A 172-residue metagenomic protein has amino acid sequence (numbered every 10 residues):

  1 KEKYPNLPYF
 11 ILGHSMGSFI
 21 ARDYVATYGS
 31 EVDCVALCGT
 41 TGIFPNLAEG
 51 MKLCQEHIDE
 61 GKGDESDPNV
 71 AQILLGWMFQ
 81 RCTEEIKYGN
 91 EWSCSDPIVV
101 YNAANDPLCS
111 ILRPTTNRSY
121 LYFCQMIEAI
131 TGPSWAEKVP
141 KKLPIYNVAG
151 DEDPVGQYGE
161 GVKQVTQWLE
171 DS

Functional and structural regions predicted by a protein language model:
Y4-S15: Alpha/beta-hydrolase fold nucleophile elbow
G13-D23: Glycine-rich nucleophile elbow surrounding the catalytic serine of serine-hydrolase chemistry
D23-P114: Alpha/beta-hydrolase-fold enzymes
P114-A136: Active-site nucleophile elbow and catalytic-triad environment of alpha/beta-hydrolase enzymes
V139-I145: Short, proline-enriched alpha-helix->beta-strand connector loops that line the catalytic pocket of alpha/beta-hydrolase
N147-A149: Short beta-strand/loop motif that positions the catalytic acidic residue of the alpha/beta-hydrolase fold
P154-Q164: Conserved alpha/beta-hydrolase "acid-adjacent" motif
Q167-S172: Catalytic histidine neighborhood in serine/cysteine hydrolases with alpha/beta-hydrolase-type architecture
